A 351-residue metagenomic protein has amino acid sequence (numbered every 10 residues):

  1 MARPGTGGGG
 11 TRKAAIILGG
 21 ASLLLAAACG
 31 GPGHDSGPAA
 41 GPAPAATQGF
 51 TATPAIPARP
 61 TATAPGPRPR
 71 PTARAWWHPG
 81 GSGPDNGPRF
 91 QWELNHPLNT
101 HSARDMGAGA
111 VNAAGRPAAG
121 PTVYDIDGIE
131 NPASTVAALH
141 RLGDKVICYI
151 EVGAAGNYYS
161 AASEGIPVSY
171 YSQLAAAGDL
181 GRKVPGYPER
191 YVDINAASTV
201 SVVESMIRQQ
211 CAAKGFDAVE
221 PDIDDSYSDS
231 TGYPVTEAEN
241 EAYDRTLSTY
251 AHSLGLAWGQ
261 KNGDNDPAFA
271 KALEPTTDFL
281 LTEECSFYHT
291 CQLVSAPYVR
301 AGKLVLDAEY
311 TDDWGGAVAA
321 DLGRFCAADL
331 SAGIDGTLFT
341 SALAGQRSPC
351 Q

Functional and structural regions predicted by a protein language model:
M1-A21: N-terminal export and membrane-targeting signals
P4, G37-P38, G333-T337: Extracellular/mature segments of secreted proteins
P4, K13-A14, D35, G49 (+3 more regions): Positively charged, low-complexity intrinsically disordered regions
L25-A28: C-terminal motif of bacterial Sec signal peptides marking the signal peptidase cleavage site
G30-G33: Bacterial signal peptide processing site
D35-P44: N-terminal hydrophobic targeting segments that direct proteins to the cell envelope
P44-A64: Extracellular mucin-like PTS domains
I56, A64-Q351: Glycan-processing catalytic domains of CAZymes
